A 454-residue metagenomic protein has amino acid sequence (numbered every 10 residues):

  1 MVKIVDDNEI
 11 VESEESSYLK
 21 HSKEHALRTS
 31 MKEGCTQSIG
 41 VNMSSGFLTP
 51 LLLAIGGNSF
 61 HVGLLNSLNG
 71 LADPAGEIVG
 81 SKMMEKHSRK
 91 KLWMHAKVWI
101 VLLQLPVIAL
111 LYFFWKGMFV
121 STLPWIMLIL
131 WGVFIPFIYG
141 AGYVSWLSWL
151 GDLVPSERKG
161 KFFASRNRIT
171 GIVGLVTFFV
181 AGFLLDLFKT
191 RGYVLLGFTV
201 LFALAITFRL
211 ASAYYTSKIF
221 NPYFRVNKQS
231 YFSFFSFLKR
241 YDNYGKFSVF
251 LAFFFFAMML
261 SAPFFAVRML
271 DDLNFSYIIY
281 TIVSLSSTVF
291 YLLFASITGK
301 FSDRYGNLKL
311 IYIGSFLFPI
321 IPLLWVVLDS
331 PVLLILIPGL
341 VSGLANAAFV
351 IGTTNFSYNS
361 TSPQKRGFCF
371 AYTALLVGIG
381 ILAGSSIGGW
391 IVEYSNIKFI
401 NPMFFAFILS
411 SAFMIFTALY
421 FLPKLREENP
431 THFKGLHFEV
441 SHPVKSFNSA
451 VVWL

Functional and structural regions predicted by a protein language model:
V2-G76, G80, M84, M94-K97 (+3 more regions): Helix-loop boundary and gating motifs at the non-cytosolic
D7-E24, F220-V249, T431-L454: Juxtamembrane intracellular "pre-TM" segments in multi-pass secondary transporters
L48, Y139-V154, A348-S362: Intracellular juxtamembrane helix-capping segments at the cytosolic ends of symmetry-related transmembrane helices
S59-F60, S156-R166, Y277, T361-A374: Loop-to-transmembrane helix entry/capping segments in MFS-fold secondary transporters and related SLC/MFSD carriers
G76-R89, L185, F294-G306, V392: Helix-to-loop junctions at the C-terminal end of transmembrane segments in multipass secondary transporters
K90, L185-I206, V392-A412: A membrane-interface helix-boundary motif in multi-pass transporters
L92-I108, I206, K309-L324: Structural signature of the two symmetry-related core transmembrane helices
A109-W131, V326-P338: Helix-loop junctions at membrane interfaces in 12-TM secondary transporters
